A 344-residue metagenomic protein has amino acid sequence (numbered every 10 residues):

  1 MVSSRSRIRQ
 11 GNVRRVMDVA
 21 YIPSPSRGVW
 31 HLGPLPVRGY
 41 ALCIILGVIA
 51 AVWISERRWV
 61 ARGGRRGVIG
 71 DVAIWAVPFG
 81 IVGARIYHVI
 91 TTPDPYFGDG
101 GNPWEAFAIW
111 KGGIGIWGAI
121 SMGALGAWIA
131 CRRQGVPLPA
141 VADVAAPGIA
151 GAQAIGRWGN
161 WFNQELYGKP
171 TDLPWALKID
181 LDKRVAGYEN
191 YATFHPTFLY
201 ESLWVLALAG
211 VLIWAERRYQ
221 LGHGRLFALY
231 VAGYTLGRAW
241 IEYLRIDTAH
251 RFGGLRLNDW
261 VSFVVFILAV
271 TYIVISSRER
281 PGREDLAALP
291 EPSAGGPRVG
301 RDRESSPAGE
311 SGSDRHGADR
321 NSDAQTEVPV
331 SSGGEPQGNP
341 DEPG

Functional and structural regions predicted by a protein language model:
M1-S3, A207: Short intrinsically disordered, low-complexity coil segments enriched in acidic
S3-R9: Low-acidity, Ser/Thr- and Arg-rich intrinsically disordered low-complexity segments
N12-G344: A feature for loop-to-transmembrane-helix boundaries and adjacent hydrophobic helices in multi-pass integral membrane
